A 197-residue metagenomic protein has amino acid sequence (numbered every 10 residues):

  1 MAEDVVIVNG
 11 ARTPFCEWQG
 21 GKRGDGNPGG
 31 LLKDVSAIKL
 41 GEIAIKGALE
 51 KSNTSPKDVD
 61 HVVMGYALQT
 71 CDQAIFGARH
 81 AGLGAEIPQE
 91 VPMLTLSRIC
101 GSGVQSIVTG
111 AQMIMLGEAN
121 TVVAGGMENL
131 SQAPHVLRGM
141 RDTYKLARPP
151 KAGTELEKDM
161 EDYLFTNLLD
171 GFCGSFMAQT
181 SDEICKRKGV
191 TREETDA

Functional and structural regions predicted by a protein language model:
A2-V5, T13-D58, C71-F76, G82-A197: Acyl-thioester C-C bond-transforming condensing/cleaving domain
V8: Structural signature of FAD isoalloxazine-binding scaffolds in flavoprotein oxidoreductases
D58-G65: Short glycine-rich phosphate-binding loop at a beta-alpha junction
A67-Q69: Short, internal active-site loops enriched in acidic
